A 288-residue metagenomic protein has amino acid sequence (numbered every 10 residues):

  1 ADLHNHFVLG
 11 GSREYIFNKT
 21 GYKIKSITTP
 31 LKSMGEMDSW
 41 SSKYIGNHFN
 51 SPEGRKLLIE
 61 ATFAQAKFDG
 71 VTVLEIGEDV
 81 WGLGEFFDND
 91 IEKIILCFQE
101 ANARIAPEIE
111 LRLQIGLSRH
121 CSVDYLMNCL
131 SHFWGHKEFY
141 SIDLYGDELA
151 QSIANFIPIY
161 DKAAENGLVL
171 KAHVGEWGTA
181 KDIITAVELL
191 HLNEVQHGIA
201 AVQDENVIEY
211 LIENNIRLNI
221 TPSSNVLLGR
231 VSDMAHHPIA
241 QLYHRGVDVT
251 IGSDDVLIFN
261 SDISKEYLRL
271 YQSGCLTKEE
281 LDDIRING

Functional and structural regions predicted by a protein language model:
A1-L168, W177-K181, L189-E194, A200-R217 (+1 more regions): Metal-cofactor-binding active-site regions of metalloenzymes
